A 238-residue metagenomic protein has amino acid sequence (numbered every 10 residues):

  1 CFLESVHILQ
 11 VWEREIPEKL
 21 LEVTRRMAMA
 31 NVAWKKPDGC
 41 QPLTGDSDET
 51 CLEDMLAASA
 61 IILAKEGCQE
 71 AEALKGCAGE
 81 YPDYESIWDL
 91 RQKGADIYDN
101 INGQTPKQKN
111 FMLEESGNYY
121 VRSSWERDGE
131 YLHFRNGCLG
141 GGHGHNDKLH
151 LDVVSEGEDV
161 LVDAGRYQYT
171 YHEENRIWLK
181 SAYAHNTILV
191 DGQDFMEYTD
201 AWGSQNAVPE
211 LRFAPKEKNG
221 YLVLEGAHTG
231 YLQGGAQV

Functional and structural regions predicted by a protein language model:
L3-V160, F213-K218: Carbohydrate-active enzyme catalytic cores, enriched for enzymes that act on polyanionic acidic polysaccharides
E15-L21, F134-R135, H145-L149, A164-Y167 (+3 more regions): Composition- and surface-driven signal marking solvent-exposed, interaction-prone regions in large proteins
Y81, I87-G103, L161-L222: An extended acidic
F111-E130, D194-V238: Extended, loop-rich substrate-binding clefts of extracytoplasmic carbohydrate-active enzymes
R127, G140, Y167-Y169, L232: Short, surface-exposed beta-strand-loop junctions and turns on beta-sheet-rich folds
V154-E156, D191, T229: Solvent-exposed residues in well-ordered beta-strands and their adjoining turns, especially edge/terminal strands
